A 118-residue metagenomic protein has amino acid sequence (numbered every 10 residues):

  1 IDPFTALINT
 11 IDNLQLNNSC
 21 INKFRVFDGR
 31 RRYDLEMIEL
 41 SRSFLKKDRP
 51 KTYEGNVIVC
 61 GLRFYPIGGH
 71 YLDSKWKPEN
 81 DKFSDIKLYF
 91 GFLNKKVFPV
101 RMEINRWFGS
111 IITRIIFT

Functional and structural regions predicted by a protein language model:
I1-I8, N13: Surface-exposed beta-loop interaction hotspot
L16-T118: Acidic, serine/threonine-rich low-complexity disordered tracts
